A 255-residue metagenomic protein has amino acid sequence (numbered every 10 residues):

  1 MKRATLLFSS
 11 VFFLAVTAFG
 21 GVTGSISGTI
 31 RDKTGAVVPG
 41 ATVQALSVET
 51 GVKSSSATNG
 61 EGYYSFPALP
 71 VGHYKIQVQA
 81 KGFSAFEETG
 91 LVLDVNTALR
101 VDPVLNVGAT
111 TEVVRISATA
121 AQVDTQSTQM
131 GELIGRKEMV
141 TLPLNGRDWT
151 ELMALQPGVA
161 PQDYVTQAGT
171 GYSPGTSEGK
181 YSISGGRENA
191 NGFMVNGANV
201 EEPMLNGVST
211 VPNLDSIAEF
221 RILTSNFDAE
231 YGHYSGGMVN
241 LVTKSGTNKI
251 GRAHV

Functional and structural regions predicted by a protein language model:
K2-G135, N213-D215: Periplasm-facing N-terminal accessory domains of Gram-negative outer-membrane beta-barrel systems
F83-S245: Periplasmic N-terminal accessory/gating domains of Gram-negative outer-membrane beta-barrel systems
K249-G251: Outer-membrane beta-barrel architecture
A253-V255: Conserved small/polar residues in nucleotide/adenosyl-binding loops
